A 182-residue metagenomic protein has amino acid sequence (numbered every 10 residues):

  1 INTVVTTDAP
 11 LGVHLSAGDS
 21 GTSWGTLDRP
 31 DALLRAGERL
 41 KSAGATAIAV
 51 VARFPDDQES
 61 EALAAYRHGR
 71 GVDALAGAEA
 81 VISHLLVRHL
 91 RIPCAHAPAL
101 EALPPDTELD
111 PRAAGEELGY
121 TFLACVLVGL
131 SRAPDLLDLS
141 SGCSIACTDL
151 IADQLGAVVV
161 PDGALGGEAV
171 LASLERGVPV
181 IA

Functional and structural regions predicted by a protein language model:
I1-A182: Anaerobic metallocofactor- and corrinoid-dependent redox/one-carbon enzyme cores, especially those from methanogenesis
